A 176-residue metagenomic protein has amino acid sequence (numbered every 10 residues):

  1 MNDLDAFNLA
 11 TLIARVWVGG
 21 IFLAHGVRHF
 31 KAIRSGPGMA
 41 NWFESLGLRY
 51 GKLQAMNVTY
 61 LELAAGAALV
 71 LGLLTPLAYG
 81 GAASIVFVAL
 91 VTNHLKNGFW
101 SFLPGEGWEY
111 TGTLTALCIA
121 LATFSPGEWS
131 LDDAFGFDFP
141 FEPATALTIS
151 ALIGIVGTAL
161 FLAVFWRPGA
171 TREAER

Functional and structural regions predicted by a protein language model:
M1-K31, G38, K52, M56 (+1 more regions): Extended, low-polarity transmembrane helix blocks
W17, Y60-V70: Hydrophobic, membrane-inserted alpha-helices
R34-R49: Cytosolic, membrane-interface loops and tails of multi-pass inner-membrane proteins
N41-E44, A65, I85: N-terminal, well-ordered alpha-helical segments
R49-Y60, A64: Interfacial helix-start motif at the membrane-water boundary
